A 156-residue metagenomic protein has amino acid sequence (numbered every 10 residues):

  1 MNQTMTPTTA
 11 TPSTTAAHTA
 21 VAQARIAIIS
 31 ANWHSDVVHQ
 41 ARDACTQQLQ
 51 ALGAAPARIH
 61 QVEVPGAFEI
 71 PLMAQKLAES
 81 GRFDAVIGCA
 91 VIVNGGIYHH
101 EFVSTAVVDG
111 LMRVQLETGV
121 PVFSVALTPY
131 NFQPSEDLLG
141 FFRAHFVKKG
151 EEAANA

Functional and structural regions predicted by a protein language model:
M1-A22: N-terminal amphipathic/basic leader segments beginning at the initiator methionine
A17-V64: Glycine-rich phosphate/diphosphate-binding loop of Rossmann-like nucleotide-binding domains
A27, H60, D84-V86, V120-A126: Structural motif
N32-W33, A90-I92, L127-F132: Short, ordered loop/turn segments at secondary-structure junctions
S35, Q47-A55, Q75-R82, M112 (+2 more regions): Generic secondary-structure signature for well-ordered alpha-helical cores
V62-S80, L127, F132: Glycine-rich oxoanion-binding loops at beta->alpha junctions
E69, M73-L111, Q115: Glycine-rich phosphate-binding loop
H100-A156: C-terminal binding/interaction regions
